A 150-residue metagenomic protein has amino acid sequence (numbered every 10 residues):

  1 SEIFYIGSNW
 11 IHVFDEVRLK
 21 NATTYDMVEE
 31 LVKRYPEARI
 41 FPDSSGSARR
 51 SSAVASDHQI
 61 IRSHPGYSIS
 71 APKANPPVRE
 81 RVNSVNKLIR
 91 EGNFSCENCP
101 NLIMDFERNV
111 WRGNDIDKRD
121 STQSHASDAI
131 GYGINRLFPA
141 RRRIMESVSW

Functional and structural regions predicted by a protein language model:
S1-Y5: Gly/Thr-rich phosphate-binding beta-strand-loop-beta motif of the actin/hexokinase/Hsp70
G7-K118, A140, S147-W150: Mg2+-dependent endonuclease catalytic cores in nucleic-acid-processing enzymes, primarily RNase H-like
K118-R141: Acidic, Mg2+-coordinating catalytic module of metal-dependent nucleases/exonucleases that use a two-metal-ion mechanism
